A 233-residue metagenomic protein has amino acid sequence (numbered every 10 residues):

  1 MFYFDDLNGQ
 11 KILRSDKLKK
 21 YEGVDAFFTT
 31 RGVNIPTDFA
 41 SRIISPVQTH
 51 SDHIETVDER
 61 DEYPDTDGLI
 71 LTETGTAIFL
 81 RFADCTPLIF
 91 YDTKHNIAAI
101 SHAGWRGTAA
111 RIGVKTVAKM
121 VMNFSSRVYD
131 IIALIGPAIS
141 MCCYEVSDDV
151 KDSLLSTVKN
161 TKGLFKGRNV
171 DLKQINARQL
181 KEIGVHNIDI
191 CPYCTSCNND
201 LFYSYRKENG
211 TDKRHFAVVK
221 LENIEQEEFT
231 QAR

Functional and structural regions predicted by a protein language model:
M1-R233: Active-site microenvironment for binding and transforming phosphate-containing groups
